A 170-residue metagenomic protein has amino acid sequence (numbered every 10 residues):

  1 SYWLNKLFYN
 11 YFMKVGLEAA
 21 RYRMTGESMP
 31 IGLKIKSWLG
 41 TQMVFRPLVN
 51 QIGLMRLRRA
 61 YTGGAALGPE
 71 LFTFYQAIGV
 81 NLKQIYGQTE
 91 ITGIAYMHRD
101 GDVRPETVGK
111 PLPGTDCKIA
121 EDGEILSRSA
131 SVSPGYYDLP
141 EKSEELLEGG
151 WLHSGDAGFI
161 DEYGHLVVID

Functional and structural regions predicted by a protein language model:
S1-D122, A130, L147: Conserved adenylate-forming
P111-D170: Conserved ATP-binding/catalytic segment of the ANL
